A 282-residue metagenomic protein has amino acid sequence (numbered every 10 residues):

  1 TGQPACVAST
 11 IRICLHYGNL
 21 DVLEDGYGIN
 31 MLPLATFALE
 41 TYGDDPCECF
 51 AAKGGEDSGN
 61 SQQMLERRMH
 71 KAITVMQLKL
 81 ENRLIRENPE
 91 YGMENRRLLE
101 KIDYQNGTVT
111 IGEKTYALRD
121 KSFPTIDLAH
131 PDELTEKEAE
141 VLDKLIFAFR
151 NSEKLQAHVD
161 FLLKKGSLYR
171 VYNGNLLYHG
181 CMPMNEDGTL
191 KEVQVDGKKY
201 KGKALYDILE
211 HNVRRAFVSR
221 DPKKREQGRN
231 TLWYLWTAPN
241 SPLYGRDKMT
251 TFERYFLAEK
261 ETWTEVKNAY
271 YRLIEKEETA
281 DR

Functional and structural regions predicted by a protein language model:
T1-R282: Feature recognizes metal-dependent phosphohydrolase scaffolds
